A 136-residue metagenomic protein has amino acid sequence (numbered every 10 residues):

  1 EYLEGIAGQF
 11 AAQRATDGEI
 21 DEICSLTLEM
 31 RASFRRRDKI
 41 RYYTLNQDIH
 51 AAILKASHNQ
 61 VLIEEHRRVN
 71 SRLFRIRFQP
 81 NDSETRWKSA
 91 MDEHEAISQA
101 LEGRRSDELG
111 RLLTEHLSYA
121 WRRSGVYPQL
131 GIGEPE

Functional and structural regions predicted by a protein language model:
Y2-Q9, Q13-Q79, D92-A100, E108-A120: Conserved amphipathic alpha-helical segments that form helical-bundle/coiled-coil interaction surfaces
D82-R86: Solvent-exposed loop and edge beta-strand segments that line ligand/cofactor-binding and catalytic clefts
S89: Soluble or luminal CAZymes and related metallo-dependent hydrolases
S106-E136: C-terminal effector-binding regulatory domain of bacterial HTH transcription factors
